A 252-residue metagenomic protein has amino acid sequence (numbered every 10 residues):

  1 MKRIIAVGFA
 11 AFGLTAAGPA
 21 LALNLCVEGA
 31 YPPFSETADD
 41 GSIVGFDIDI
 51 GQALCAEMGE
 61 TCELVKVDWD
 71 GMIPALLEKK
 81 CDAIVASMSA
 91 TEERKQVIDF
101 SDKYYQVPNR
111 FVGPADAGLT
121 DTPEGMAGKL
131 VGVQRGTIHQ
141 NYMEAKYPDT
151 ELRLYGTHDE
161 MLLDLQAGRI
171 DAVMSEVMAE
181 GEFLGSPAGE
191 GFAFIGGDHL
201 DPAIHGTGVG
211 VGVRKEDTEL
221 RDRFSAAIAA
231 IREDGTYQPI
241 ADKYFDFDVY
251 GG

Functional and structural regions predicted by a protein language model:
A22-S87, Q96, D234, K243 (+1 more regions): Extracytoplasmic small-molecule ligand-binding "clamshell" domains of the periplasmic binding protein/Venus flytrap
E28-G29, Y105-G113, G185-S225, F245-G252: Periplasmic-binding protein-like
S35-T37, G51-E60, P123, H139-T157 (+2 more regions): Ligand-binding cleft/hinge of the Venus flytrap
I48-D49, E63-P74, G118-L119, R153-A167 (+1 more regions): Short helix-initiation/N-cap motifs at beta->coil->alpha
I48-E57, A117, G125, K129-L130 (+2 more regions): Extended ligand-binding regions for polar small-molecule ligands
E60-E63, M88-S89, R94, F100-P148: A conserved helix-loop-strand patch within extracytoplasmic ligand-binding domains of the periplasmic binding
G71-P74, M88-Q96, Y142-A145, D171-H205: A ligand-binding cleft/hinge motif common to bilobed small-molecule-binding domains
